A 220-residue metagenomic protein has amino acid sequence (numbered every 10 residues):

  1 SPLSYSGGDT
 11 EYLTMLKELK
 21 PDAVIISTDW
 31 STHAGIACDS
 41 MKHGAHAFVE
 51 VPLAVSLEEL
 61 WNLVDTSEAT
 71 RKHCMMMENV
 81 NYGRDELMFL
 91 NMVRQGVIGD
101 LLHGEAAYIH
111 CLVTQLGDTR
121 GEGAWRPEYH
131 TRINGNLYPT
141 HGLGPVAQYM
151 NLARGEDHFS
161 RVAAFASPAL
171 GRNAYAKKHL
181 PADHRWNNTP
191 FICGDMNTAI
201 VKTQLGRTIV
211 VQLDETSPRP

Functional and structural regions predicted by a protein language model:
S1-A45, W61-H73: N-terminal glycine-/serine-/threonine-rich beta1-alpha1-beta2 phosphate-ribose binding loop of Rossmann-like
L13-L16, C38, V64, L90 (+3 more regions): Non-transmembrane alpha-helical segments in soluble domains of secreted/periplasmic/extracellular proteins
I25-I26, A47-E50, C74-E78, V210-L213: Short catalytic-loop micro-motif centered on adjacent basic/acidic residues
D29-T32, A54-V55, V80-G83: Short, solvent-exposed turn/loop segments enriched in Gly/Ser/Thr/Pro and often Arg
H43-S56: ADP-ribose/adenylate-binding Rossmann-like module
T70-M75, V80-F191: Predominantly a Rossmann-like dinucleotide-binding segment in NAD(P)-dependent oxidoreductases
W186-N197, V201-P220: NAD(P)-dinucleotide binding in Rossmann-like oxidoreductases
